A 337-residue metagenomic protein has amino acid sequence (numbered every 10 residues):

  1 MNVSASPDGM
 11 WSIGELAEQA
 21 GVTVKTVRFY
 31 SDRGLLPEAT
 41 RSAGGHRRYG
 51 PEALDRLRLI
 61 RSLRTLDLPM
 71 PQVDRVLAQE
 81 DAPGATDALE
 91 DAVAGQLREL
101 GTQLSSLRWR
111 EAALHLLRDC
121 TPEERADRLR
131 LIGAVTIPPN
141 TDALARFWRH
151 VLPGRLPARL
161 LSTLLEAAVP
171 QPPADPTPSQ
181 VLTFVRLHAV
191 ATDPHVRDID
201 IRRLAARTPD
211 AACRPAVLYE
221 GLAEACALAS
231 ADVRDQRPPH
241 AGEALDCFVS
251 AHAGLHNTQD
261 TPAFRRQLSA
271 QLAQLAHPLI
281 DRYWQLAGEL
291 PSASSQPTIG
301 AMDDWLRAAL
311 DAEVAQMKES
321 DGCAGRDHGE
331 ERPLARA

Functional and structural regions predicted by a protein language model:
M1-A78, Q171-V181, V196-D198, L204-A205 (+2 more regions): Basic helix-turn-helix/winged-helix DNA-binding cores and closely related short helical interaction motifs
G21, R33-E38, R48-G50, D87-A92 (+3 more regions): Short amphipathic alpha-helical segments, especially helix-boundary/capping motifs
R61, Q79-V151: Short, charged amphipathic alpha-helical surface segments
M70, L104, R108-E111, L222-C226: Hydrophobic faces of stable alpha-helices that mediate helix-helix packing
M70, T86, E111, R125 (+6 more regions): Alpha-helix initiation and N-capping motif
A82, V314-A335: Short, charged, intrinsically disordered terminal tails
W148-C323: Hydrophobic protein-protein interaction segments
